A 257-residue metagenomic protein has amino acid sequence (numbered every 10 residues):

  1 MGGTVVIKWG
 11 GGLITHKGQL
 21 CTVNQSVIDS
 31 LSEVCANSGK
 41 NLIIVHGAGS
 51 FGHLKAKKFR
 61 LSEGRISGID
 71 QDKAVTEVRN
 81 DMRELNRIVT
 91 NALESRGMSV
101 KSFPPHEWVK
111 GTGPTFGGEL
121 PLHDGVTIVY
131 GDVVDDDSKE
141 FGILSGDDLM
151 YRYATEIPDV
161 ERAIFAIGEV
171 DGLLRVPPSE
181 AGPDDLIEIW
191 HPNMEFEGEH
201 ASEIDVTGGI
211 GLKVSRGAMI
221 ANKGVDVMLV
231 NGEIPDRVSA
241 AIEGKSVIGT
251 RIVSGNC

Functional and structural regions predicted by a protein language model:
M1-C257: C-terminal catalytic "cap/lid" subdomain
